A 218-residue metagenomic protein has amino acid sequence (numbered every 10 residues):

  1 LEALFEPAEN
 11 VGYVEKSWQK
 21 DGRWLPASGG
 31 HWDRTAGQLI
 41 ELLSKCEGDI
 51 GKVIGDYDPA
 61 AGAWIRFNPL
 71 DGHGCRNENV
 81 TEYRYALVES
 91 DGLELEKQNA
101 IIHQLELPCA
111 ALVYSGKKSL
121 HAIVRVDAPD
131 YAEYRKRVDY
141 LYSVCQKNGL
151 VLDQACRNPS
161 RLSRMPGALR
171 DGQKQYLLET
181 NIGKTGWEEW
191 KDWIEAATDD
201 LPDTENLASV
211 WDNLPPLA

Functional and structural regions predicted by a protein language model:
L1-R84: DNA replication initiation on ssDNA origins
A3-F5, G12, E106-Y114: Short, glycine- and small/hydrophobic-rich beta-strand elements in well-ordered beta-sheets
E9, Q19-R23, G29, T81-L107 (+3 more regions): Modules that initiate DNA replication and primer synthesis
W64-N68, Q146-P159: Conserved short beta-strand edge segments in small beta-sheet-based binding/regulatory domains
G74-R76, A110, V151-L152: Generic recognition of flexible, low-complexity loop/linker segments
S163, Q175-A196: Polar, glycine-rich mid-to-C-terminal structural blocks that act as macromolecule-binding/assembly scaffolds
